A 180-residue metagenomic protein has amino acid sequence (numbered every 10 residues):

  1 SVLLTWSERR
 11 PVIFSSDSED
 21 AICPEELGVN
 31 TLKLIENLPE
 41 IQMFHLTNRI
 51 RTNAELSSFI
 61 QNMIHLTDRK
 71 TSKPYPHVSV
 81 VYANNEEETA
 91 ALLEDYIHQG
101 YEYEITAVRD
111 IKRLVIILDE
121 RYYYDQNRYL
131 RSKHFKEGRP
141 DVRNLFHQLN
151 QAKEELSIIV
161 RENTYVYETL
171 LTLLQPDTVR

Functional and structural regions predicted by a protein language model:
S1-R180: Conserved helicase motor core of SF1/SF2 NTP-dependent helicases
